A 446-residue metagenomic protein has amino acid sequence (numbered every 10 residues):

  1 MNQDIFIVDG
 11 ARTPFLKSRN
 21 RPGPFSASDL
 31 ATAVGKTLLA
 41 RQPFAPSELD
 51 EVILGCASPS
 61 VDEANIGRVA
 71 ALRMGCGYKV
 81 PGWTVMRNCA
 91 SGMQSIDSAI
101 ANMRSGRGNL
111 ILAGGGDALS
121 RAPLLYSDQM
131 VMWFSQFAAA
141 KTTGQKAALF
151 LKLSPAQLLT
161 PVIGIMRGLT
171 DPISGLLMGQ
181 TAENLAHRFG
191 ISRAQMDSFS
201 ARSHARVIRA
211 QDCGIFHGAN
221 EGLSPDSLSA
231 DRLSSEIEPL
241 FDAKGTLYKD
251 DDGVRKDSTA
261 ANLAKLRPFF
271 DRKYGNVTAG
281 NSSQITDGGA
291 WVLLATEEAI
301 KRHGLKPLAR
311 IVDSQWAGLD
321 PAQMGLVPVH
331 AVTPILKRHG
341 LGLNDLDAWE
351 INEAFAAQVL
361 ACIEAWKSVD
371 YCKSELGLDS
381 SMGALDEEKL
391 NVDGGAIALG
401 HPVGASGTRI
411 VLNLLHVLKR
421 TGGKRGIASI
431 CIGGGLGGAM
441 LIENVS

Functional and structural regions predicted by a protein language model:
M1-S26, T37, L153-G168, A260-L326 (+5 more regions): Condensing-enzyme catalytic core mediating Claisen C-C bond formation in acyl metabolism
R12-T13, P24-S28, A33, R41 (+5 more regions): N-terminal extracellular/periplasmic Venus flytrap/periplasmic-binding protein-like
P24-T143, E221-L223, S227-A230, S235-D250 (+1 more regions): Conserved beta-ketoacyl condensing-enzyme motif
A27-P43, I66-A70, S95-S98, M178-L185 (+6 more regions): Short, well-ordered amphipathic alpha-helical segments that serve as non-catalytic structural scaffolds within diverse
C56-I111, R121, Q157-L159, I173-L177 (+4 more regions): Conserved catalytic cysteine-centered active-site region of acyl-thioester-dependent Claisen-condensing enzymes
M86-D117, L125, A186-I215, S227-A230 (+4 more regions): Active-site-proximal alpha-helical scaffold in enzymes
L110-N184: Flexible glycine-/small-residue-enriched beta->alpha junction loops that bind anionic phosphate/pyrophosphate groups
E183, L233, A243, V312-Q315 (+1 more regions): Active-site pocket-lining segment
